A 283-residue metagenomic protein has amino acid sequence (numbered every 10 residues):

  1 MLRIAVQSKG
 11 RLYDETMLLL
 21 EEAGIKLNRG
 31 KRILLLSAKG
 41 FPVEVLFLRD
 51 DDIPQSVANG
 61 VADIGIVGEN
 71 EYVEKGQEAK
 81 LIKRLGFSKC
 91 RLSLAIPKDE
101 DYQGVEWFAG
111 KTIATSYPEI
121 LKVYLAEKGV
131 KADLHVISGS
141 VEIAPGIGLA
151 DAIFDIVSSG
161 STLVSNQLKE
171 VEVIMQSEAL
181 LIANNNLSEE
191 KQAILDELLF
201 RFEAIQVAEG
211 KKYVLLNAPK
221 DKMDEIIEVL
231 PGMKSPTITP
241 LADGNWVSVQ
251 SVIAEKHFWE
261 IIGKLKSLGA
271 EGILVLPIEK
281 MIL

Functional and structural regions predicted by a protein language model:
M1-P42, E69-K80, L85-S88, D99-L283: Small-molecule-sensing regulatory modules
S37-Q55: Active-site-flanking structural segment that lines cofactor/substrate pockets
D51-S56, V61-E78: Pocket-flanking alpha-helical
C90-S93: Active-site-proximal cofactor/substrate-binding loop regions of enzyme domains
